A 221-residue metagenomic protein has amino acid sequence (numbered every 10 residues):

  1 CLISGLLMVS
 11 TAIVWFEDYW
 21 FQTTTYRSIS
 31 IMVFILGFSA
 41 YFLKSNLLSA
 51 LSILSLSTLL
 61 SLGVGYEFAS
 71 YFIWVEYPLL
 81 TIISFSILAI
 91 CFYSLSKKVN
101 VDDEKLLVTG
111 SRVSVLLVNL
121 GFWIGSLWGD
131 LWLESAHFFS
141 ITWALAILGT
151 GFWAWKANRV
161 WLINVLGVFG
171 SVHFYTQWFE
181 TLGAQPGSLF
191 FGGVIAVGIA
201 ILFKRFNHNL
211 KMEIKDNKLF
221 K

Functional and structural regions predicted by a protein language model:
C1-K221: Alpha-helical multi-pass membrane segments and their bilayer interfacial helix-loop junctions
